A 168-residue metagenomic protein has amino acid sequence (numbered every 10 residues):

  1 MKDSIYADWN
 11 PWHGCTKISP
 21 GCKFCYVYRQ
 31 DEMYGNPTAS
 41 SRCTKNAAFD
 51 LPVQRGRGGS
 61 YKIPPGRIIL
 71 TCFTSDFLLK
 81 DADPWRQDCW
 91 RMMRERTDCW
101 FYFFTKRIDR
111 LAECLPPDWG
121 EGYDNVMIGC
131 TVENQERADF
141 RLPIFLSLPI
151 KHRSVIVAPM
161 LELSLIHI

Functional and structural regions predicted by a protein language model:
M1-M127, E133, D139, P143: SEC14/CRAL-TRIO lipid-binding/transfer domains and related phosphoinositide-recognition modules that form deep
M127-E133, S147-E162: Conserved strand-turn element in the central/C-terminal portion of the radical SAM core barrel that lines
I166-I168: Conserved small/polar residues in nucleotide/adenosyl-binding loops
